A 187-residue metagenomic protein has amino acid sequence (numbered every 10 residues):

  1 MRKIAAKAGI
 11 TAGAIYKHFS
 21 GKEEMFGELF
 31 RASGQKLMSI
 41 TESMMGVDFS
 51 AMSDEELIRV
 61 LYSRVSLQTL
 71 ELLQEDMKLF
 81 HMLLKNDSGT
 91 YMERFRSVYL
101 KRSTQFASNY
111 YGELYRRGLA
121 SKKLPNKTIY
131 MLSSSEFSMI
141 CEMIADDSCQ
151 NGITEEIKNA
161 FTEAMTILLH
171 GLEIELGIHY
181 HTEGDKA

Functional and structural regions predicted by a protein language model:
M1-E24, E28: Helix-turn-helix
Y16, A51-E56, K85-N86, T90 (+2 more regions): Short, surface-exposed loop/turn segments at secondary-structure junctions
M25, A32-M44: Short, solvent-exposed beta-strand-terminating loops
E28, E42-E75: Hydrophobic alpha-helical connector segments
M44-M52, F80-D87, L114-Y115, M143-N151 (+1 more regions): Secondary-structure edge/capping motif, primarily at the C-terminal ends of alpha-helices and the immediately following
Q68-E75, G89-R117, N126-F137: Amphipathic alpha-helical packing segments from all-alpha helical-bundle domains
L83-L100, I153-E175: C-terminal/domain-terminus segments
L114-I167, E175-A187: Hydrophobic/aromatic-rich alpha-helical bundle segments in the mid-to-C-terminal region
